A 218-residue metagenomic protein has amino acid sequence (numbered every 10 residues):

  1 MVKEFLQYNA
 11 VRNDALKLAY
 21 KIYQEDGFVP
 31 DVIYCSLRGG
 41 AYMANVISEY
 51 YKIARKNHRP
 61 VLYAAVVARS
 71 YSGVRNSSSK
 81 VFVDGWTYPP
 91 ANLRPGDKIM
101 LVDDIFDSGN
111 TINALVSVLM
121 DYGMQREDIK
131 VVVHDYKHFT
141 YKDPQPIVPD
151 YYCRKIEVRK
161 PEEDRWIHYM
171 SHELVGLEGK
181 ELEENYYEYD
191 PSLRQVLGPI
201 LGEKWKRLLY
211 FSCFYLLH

Functional and structural regions predicted by a protein language model:
M1-V29: Active-site-facing substrate-recognition patch
E25-V29, N92-P95, Q125: Glycine-rich phosphate-binding loop signature in dinucleotide/nucleotide-binding domains
D26, Y51, R55, L119-G123: Active-site catalytic pocket residues across diverse enzymes, especially alpha/beta-hydrolases
F28-L37: Short glycine-rich phosphate-binding loop at a beta-alpha junction
I33, A65, L101, V131-V133: Structural beta-sheet core signal
R55-I99, D107-S117: Short, glycine/charge-rich flexible loops or terminal/linker lids adjacent to PRPP-binding catalytic cores
S117-H218: PRPP-dependent phosphoribosyltransferase catalytic core
